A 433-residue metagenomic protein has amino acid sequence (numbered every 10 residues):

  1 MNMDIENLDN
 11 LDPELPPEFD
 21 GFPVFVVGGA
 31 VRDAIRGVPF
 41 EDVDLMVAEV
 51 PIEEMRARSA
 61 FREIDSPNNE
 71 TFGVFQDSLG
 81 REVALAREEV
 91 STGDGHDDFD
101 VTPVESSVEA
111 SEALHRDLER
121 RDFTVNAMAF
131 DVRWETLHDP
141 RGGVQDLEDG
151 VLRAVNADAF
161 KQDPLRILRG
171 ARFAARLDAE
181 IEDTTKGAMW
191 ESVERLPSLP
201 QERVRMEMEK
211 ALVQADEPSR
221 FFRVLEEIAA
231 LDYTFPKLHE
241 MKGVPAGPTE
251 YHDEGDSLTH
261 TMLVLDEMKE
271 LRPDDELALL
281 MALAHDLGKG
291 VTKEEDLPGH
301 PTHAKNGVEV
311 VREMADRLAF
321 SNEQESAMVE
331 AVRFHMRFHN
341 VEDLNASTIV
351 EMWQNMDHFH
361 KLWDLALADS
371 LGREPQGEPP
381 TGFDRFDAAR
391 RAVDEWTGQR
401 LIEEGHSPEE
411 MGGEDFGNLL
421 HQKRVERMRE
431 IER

Functional and structural regions predicted by a protein language model:
M1-R433: Catalytic cores of the polymerase beta-like nucleotidyltransferase superfamily and closely associated nucleotide
